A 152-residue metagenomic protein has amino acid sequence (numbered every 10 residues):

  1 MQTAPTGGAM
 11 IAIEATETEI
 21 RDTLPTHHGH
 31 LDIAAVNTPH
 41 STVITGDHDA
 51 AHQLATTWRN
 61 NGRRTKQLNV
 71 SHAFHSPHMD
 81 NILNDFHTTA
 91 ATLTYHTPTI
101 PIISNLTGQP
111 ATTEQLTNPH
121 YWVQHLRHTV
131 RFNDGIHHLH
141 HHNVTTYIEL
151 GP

Functional and structural regions predicted by a protein language model:
M1-L150: Acyltransferase
